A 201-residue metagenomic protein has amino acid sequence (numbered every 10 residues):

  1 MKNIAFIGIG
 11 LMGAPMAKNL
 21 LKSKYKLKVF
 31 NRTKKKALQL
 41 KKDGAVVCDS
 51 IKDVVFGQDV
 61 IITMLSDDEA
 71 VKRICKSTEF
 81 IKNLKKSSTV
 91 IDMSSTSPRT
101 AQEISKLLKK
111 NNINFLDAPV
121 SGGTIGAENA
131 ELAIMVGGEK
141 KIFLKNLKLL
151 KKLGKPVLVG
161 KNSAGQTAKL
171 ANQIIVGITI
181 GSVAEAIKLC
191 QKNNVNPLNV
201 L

Functional and structural regions predicted by a protein language model:
M1-I62, S88, M93-S94, T124 (+1 more regions): NAD(P)+-binding Rossmann beta1-loop-alpha1 motif at the extreme N-terminus of oxidoreductases
I4, S95-I174: Rossmann-fold dinucleotide-binding core
T33, D67, E139: Residues in the short beta-alpha loop(s) of Rossmann-like NAD(P)-binding domains
I51-F115: Rossmann-fold NAD(P) dinucleotide-binding segment
V157-L201: Active-site-lining helix/loop region of Rossmann-like oxidoreductase modules
